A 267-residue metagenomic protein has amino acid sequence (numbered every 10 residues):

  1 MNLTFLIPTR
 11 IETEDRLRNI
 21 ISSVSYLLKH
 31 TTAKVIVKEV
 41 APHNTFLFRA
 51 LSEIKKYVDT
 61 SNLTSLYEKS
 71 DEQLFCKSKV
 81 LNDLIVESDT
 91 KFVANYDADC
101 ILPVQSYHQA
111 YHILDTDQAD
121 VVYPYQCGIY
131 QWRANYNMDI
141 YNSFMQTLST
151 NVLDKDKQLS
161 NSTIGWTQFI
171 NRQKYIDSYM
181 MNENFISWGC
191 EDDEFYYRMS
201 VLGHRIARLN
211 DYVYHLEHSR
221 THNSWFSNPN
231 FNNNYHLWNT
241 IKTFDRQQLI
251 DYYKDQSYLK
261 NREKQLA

Functional and structural regions predicted by a protein language model:
M1-Y26: N-proximal low-complexity "stem/linker" segments adjacent to membrane-targeting elements
N2-L6, K34, E194: Cell-envelope/extracellular polymer assembly enzymes that use nucleotide-activated donors
R16-N19, N184-A267: C-terminal catalytic/acceptor-binding lobe
Y26-K69: Acidic donor-binding segment of Leloir-type glycosyltransferases
D71-E87: Glycine-rich, basic loop-to-helix element that forms the pyrophosphate-binding segment of sugar-nucleotide handling
S88-K91, M180: Active-site acidic short loop of glycosyltransferases
K91-P103: Short beta-strand-to-loop acidic/aromatic patch adjacent to the donor-nucleotide binding site
P103-E183: Conserved catalytic core of nucleotide-sugar-dependent glycosyltransferases
